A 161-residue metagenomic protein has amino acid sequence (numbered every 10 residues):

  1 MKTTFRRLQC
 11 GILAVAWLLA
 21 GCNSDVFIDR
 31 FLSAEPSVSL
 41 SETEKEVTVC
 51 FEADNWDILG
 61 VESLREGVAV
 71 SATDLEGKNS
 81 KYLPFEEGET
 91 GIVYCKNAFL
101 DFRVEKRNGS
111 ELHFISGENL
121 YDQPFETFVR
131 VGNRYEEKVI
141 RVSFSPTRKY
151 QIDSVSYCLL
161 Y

Functional and structural regions predicted by a protein language model:
K2-C10: Bacterial N-terminal signal peptides that target proteins for export
L18-G21: C-terminal motif of bacterial Sec signal peptides marking the signal peptidase cleavage site
N23-V26: Bacterial signal peptide processing site
V38-E44: Short, solvent-exposed loop/linker segments at the N-terminal edge of repeated beta-sheet extracellular domains
E44-E111: Surface-exposed binding patches on compact interaction domains or structured appendages
N108-L120: Short, hydrophobic beta-strand segments
D122-R134: A short beta-strand micro-motif common to beta-rich folds, especially ectodomain repeats
P146-Y161: Low-complexity, Pro/Ser/Thr- and charge-rich linker/hinge segments at domain boundaries
